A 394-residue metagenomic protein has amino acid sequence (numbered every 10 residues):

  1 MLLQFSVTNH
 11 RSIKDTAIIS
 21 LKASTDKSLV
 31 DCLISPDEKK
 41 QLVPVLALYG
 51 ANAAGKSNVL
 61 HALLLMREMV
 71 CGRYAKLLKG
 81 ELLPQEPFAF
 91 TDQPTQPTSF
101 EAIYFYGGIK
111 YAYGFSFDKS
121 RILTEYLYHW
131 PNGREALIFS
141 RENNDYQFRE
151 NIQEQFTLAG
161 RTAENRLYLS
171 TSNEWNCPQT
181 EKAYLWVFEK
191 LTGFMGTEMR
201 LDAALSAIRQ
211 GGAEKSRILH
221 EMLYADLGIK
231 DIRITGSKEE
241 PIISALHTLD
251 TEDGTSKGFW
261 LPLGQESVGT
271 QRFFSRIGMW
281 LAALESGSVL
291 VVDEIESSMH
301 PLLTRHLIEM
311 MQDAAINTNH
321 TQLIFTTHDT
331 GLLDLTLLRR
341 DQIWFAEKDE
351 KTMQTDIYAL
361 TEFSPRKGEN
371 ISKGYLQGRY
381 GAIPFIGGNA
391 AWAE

Functional and structural regions predicted by a protein language model:
M1-Q4, H247, R305-E394: C-terminal lobe/lid and adjacent interdomain/linker elements of RecA-like ASCE P-loop ATPase modules
L2-L65: Pre-Walker A-like glycine/lysine-rich segment at the N-terminus of P-loop NTPase domains
T8, M199-Q265, F385-E394: Extended helical coiled-coil dimerization/tether regions that scaffold and oligomerize large DNA-maintenance assemblies
I34-Q41, V45-A47, A51, L60-Y113 (+1 more regions): Conserved P-loop NTP-binding catalytic core
K40-Q41, Q93-T95, F105-G108, L281-L284 (+2 more regions): Conserved catalytic network of the ASCE P-loop NTPase/AAA+ motor domain
V45-Y49, S237-L281, V289-L302: Conserved ABC ATPase signature
T91-Y146, A359-G368, G374: P-loop NTPase motor core
A112-K238: Electropositive, glycine-dotted interaction segments that contact anionic polymers or phosphate-rich ligands
